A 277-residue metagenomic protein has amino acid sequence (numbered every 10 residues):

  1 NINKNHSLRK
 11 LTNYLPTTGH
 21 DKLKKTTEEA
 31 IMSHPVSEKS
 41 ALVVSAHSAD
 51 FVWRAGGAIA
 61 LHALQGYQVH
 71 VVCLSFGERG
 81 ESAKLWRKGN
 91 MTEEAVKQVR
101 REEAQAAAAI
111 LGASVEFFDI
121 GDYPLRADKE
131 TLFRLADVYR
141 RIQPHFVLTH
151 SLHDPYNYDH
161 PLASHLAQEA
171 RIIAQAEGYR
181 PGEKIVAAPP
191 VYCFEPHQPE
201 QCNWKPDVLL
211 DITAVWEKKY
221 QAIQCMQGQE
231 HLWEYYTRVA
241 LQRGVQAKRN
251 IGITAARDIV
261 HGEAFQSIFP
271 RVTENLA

Functional and structural regions predicted by a protein language model:
I2-L8: Extreme N-terminal basic, low-complexity initiation segments that serve as generic localization/processing leaders
L11, H20-I142, Q266, E274-N275: Active-site rim/loop-helix segments in enzyme catalytic domains that contact anionic ligands
I31-V36, V186-A277: The feature marks non-catalytic terminal segments
H70, S114-P196, W204: Internal alpha/beta domain cores that form substrate/cofactor-binding pockets in large enzymes and binding proteins
F76-E78, H153-D154, Q198-P199, V215: Short, solvent-exposed loop/turn segments at secondary-structure junctions
L85-M91, P181, I251-A255: Short helix-coil transition/hinge motifs at the ends and kinks of transmembrane helices, capturing the brief
Q105, Q168, Y220-Q224: Non-transmembrane alpha-helical segments in soluble domains of secreted/periplasmic/extracellular proteins
